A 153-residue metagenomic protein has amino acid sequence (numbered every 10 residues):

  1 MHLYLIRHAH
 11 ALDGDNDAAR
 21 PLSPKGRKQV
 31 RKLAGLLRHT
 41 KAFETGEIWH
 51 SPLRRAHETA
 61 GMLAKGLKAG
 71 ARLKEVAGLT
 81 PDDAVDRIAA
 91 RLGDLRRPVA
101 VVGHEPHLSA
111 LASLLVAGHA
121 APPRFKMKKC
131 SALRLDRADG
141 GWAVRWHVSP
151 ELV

Functional and structural regions predicted by a protein language model:
H2-D86, H119, M127-C130, V153: Active-site-proximal alpha-helix that buttresses catalytic centers in soluble enzyme cores
F43, E47, L67-G70, I88 (+3 more regions): Hydrophobic/basic alpha-helical segments enriched in Actinobacteria
R55-E58, P106, D139: Generic recognition of short, well-ordered alpha-helical interface segments
M62, L114-L115, A138: Residue-level signal for well-ordered alpha-helical positions
E75-A110: Mid-chain, well-packed structural core segment of small domains
P98-A100, E105-S131: Non-DNA-binding regulatory cores of transcription-related proteins, predominantly C-terminal effector-binding
H119-V153: Domain-level recognition of soluble alpha/beta enzyme cores, biased toward histidine phosphatases/phosphomutases
